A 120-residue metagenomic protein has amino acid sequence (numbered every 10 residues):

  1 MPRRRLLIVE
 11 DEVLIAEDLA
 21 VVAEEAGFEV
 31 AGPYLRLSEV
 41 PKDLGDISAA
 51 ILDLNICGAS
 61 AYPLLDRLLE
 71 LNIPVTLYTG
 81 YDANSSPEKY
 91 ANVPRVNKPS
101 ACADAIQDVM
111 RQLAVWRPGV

Functional and structural regions predicted by a protein language model:
M1-R5, S38, A101-V120: Non-catalytic signal-transmission and effector/linker regions of two-component phosphorelay proteins
E10: Conserved acidic carboxylate
V13-A31: Two-component/phosphorelay signaling modules centered on CheY-like receiver
P33-A49: Acidic, metal-coordinating helix/loop segments flanking the phosphotransfer/catalytic sites of two-component signaling
D53: Active-site residues of response regulator receiver
C57: The feature encodes the CheY-like receiver
P63, E70, Y81-P99, A103-Q107: Alpha4 helix (beta4-alpha4-beta5 surface) of REC/receiver domains from two-component response regulators
T76-Y78: Hydrophobic/aromatic residues positioned on beta-strands within the core alpha/beta folds
